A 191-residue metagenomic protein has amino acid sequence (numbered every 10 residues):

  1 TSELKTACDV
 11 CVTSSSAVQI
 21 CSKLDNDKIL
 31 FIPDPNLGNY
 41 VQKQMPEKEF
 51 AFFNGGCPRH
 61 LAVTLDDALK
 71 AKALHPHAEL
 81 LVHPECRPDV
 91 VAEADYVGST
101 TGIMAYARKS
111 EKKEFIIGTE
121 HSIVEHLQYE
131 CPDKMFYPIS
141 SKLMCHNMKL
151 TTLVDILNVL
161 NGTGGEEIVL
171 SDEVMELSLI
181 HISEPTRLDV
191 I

Functional and structural regions predicted by a protein language model:
E3-D25, F31-L37, F52, G56-D67 (+1 more regions): Active-site glycine-rich loop that binds ribose-phosphate moieties when present
D9-V10, L30, C57-L61, D95 (+4 more regions): Glycine- and other small-residue-rich loops at beta-strand/loop junctions that grip anionic moieties
C21-N26, A107-K113: Short, surface-exposed connector motifs at secondary-structure boundaries
I32, L81-P84, G118, P138: Short internal beta-strands
N39-K48, F52-Y96, T100-K112, S122-M135 (+2 more regions): Redox- and metal-dependent alpha/beta enzyme cores, enriched for Fe-S-associated oxidoreductases and cofactor-handling
L65-A71, K142-V174: Ligand-binding grooves and catalytic loops that recognize ribose/phosphate and carbohydrate rings, and esterified lipid
A105-R108, H121, E125-Y137, N158-M175 (+1 more regions): Structured C-terminal cap/extension of enzyme domains
I180-I191: Single conserved hydrophobic/aromatic residue that forms the stacking wall/gate of nucleotide- or nucleobase-binding
